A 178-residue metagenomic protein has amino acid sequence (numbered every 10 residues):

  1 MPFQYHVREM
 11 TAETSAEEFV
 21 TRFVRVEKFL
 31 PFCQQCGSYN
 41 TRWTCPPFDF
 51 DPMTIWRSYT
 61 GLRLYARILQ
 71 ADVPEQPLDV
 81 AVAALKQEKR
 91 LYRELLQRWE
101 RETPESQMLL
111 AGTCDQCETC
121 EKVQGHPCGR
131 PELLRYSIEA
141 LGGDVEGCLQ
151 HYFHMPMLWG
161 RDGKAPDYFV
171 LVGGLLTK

Functional and structural regions predicted by a protein language model:
F3-K178: Catalytic cores of enzyme domains
